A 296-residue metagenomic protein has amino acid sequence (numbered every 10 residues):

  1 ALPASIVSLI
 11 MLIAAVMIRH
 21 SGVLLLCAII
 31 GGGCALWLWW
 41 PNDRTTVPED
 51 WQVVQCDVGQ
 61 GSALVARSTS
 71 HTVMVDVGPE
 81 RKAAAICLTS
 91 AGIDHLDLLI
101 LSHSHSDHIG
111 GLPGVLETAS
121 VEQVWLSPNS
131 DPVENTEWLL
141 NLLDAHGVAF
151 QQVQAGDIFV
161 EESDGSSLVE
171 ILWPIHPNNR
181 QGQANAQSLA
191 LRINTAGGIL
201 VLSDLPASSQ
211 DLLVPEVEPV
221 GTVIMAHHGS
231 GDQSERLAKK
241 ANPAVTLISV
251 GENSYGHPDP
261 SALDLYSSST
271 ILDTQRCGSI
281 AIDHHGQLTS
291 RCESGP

Functional and structural regions predicted by a protein language model:
A1-P296: Non-globular, low-confidence helical/coil segments that flank catalytic cores
